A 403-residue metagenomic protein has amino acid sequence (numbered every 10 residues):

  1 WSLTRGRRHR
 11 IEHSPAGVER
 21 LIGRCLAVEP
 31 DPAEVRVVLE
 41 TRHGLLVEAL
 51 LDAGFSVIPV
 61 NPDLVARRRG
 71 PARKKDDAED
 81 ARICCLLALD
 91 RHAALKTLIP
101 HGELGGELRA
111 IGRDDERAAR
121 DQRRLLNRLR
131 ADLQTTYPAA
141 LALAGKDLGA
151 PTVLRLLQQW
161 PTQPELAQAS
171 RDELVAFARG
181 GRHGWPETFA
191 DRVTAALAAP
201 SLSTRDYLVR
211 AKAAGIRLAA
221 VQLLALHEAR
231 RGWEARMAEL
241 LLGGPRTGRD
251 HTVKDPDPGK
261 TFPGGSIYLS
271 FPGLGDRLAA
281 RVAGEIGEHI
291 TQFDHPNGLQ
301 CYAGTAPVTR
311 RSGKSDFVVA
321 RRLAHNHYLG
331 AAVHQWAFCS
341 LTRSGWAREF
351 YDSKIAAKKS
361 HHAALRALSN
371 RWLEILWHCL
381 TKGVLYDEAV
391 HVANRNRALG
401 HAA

Functional and structural regions predicted by a protein language model:
W1-A403: A detector of single, family-specific signature residues that are central to catalytic or substrate-handling motifs
